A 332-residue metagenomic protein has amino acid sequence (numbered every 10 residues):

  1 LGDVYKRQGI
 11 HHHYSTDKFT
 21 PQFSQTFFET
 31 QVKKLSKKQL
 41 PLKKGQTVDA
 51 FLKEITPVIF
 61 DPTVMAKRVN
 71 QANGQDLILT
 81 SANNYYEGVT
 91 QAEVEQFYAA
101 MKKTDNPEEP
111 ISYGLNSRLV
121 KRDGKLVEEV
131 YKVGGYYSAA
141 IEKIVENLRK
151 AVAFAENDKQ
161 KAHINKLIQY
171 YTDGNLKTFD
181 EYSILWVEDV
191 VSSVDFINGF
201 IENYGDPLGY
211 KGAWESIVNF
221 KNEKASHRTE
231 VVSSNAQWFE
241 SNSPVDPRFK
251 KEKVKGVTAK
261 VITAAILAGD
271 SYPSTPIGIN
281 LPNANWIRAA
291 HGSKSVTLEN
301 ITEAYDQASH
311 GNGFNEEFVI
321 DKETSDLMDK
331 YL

Functional and structural regions predicted by a protein language model:
L1-Y5: Short, small-residue-biased leader/transition segments that mark boundaries at the very start of proteins
K6-H12, T16, T20-P21, Q25-T26 (+2 more regions): Charged interaction patches that mediate protein-protein contacts
G9-G74: A positional "C-terminalness" feature that preferentially activates on distal terminal regions of long, nucleic
V58, P62-L332: Fold-level signature of zinc-dependent metallopeptidase catalytic domains
